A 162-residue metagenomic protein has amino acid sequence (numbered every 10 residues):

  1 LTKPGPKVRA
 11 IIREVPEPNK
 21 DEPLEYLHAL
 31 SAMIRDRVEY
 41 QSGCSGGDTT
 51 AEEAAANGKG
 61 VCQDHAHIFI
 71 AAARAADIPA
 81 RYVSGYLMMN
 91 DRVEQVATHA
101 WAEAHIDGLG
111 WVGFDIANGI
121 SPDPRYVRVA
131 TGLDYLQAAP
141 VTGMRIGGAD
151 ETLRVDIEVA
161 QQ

Functional and structural regions predicted by a protein language model:
L1-G60, I68, Y135, R145-Q161: Secondary-structure boundary elements
E17, A32, D64-G147: Hydrophobic/aromatic-rich core segments of domains that either
